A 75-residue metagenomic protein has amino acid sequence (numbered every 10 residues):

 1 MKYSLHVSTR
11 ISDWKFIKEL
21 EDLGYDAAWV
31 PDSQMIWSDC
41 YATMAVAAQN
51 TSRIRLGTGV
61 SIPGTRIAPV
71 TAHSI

Functional and structural regions predicted by a protein language model:
M1-T58: N-terminal beta1-alpha1-beta2 module of alpha/beta enzyme domains
G57-T65: Conserved strand-turn element in the central/C-terminal portion of the radical SAM core barrel that lines
G64-I75: Glycine-rich anion/phosphate-binding loops
